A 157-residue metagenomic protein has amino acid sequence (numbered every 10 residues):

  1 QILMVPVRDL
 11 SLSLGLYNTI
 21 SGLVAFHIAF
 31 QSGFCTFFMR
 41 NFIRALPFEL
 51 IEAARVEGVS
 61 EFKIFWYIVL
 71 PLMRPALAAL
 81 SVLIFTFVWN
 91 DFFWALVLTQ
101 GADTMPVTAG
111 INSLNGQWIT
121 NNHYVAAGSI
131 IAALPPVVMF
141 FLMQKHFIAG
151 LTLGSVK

Functional and structural regions predicted by a protein language model:
Q1-K157: A structural signal for multi-pass alpha-helical bundles of membrane permease subunits that mediate small-molecule
